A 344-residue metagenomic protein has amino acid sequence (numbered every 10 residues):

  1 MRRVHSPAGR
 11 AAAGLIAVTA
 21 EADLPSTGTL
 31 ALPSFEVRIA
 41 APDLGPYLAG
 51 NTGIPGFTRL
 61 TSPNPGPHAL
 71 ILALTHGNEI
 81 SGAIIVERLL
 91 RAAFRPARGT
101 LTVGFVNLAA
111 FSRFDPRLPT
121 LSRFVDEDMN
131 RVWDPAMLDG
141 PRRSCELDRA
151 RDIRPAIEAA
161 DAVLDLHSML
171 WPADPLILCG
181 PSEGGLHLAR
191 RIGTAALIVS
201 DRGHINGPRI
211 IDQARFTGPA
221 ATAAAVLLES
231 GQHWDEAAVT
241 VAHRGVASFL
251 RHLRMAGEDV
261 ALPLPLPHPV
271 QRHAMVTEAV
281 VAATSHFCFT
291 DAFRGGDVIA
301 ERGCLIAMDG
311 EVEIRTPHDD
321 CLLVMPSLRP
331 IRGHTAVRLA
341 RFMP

Functional and structural regions predicted by a protein language model:
M1-P344: Structured catalytic-domain cores with a bias toward divalent-metal coordination
